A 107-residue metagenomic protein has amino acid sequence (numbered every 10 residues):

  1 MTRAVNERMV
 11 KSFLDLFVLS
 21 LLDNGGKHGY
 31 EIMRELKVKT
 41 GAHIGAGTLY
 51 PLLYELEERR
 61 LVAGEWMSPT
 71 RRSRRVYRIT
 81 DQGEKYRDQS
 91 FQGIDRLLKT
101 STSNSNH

Functional and structural regions predicted by a protein language model:
M1-R3: N-terminal intrinsically disordered/low-complexity leader segments
V5, R74, S105-H107: Non-catalytic interaction surface on structured domains
N6-Y50: N-terminal helix-turn-helix DNA-binding core of bacterial DNA-binding proteins
Y50-E57: Short, hydrophobic-biased segments on the C-terminal half of alpha helices that form "recognition helices"
R59-S73, R78: Beta-hairpin "wing" of winged helix-turn-helix
I79-G83: Accessory beta->alpha helical hairpin/"wing" motif in late/C-terminal subdomains of nucleic-acid enzymes
R87-H107: Amphipathic alpha-helical dimerization/coiled-coil segments that flank or bridge DNA-binding/regulatory modules
